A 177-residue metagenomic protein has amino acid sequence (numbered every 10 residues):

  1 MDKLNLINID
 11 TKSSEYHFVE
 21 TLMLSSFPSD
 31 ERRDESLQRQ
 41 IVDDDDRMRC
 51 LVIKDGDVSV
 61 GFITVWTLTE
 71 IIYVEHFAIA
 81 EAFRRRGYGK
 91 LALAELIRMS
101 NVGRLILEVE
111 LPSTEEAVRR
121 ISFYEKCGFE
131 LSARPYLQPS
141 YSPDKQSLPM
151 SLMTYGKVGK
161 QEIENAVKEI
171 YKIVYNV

Functional and structural regions predicted by a protein language model:
M1-D34, M150, E162-V177: Short amphipathic alpha-helix that is part of the acyltransferase structural core
H17, F27-D55: Active-site rim helix/loop that mediates acceptor-substrate recognition in acyltransferases
M48, S147-L152: Short hydrophobic/aromatic beta-strand or adjacent loop that forms the aromatic wall/cage of a ligand/substrate-binding
V52, V58-W66, I71-A78: Conserved beta-strand in the GNAT
I79, R85-M99: Conserved acetyl-CoA-binding loop-helix of GNAT-fold acetyltransferases
L93, A117-R120, Y136-P143: Short glycine/proline-centered loop/turn elements that form peptide/ligand docking sites
S100-E115: Conserved GNAT acetyl-CoA-binding A-motif
L111-R134: Conserved active-site alpha-helix within GNAT-family acetyltransferase domains
